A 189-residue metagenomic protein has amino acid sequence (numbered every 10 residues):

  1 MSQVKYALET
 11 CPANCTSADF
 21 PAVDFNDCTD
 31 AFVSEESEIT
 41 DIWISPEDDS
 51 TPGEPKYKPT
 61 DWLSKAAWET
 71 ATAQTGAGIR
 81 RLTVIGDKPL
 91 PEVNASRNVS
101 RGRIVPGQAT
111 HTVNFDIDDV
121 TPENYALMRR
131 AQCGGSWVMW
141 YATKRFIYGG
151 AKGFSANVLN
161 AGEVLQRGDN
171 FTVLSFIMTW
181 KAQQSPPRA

Functional and structural regions predicted by a protein language model:
M1-S2, A189: Short acidic DE-rich linear segments
Q3-C11, A18-H111, F154-G168: Solvent-exposed edge beta-strands and adjacent loop segments that serve as assembly or binding interfaces
C11, E47-D49, D87, D118-P122 (+2 more regions): Generic structural motif
E38-S45, V113, C133-A142: Short, hydrophobic/proline-enriched secondary-structure or compact coil segments at domain edges
S100-P122, D169-Q184: Oligomerization/assembly interface segments of phage tail-like spikes and tubes
P122-Y125, G162: Short alpha-helical segments and helix-capping/turn motifs at coil-helix boundaries
Y125-G149: Short, acidic/charged, Gly/Pro-enriched secondary-structure junctions
Y148-A189: Mixed-charge, glycine-accented linear interaction segment located at domain edges/termini
